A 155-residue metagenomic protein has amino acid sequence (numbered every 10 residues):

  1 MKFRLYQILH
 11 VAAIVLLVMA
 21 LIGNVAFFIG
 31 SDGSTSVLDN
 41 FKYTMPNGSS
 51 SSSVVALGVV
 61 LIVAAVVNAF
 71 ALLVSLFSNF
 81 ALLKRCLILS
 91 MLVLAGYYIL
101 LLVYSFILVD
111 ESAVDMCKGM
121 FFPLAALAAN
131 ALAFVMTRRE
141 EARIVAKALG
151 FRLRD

Functional and structural regions predicted by a protein language model:
M1-I14, F80-L87: Alpha-helical transmembrane segments and their helix-start/interface "positive-inside/aromatic belt" motifs in integral
M1-L5, P46-S50, L83, M136-E141: Membrane-interface extramembranous regions at the lipid-water interface
K2-I8, D32-D39, V60-L76: Hydrophobic alpha-helical transmembrane segments
L9-A12, A56, V60-V63, C86-L89 (+1 more regions): Physicochemical signature of membrane-embedded alpha-helices that form the seven-helix bundle of GPCRs, emphasizing
H10-L21, A65-S75, L94-L101, P123-A133: Helical transmembrane-bundle signal
L16-S53: Hydrophobic transmembrane helix segments
P46, S50-S105: The feature represents the first ordered module of a protein
L100-D155: Alpha-helical transmembrane segments of multi-pass integral membrane proteins, characterized by long hydrophobic
